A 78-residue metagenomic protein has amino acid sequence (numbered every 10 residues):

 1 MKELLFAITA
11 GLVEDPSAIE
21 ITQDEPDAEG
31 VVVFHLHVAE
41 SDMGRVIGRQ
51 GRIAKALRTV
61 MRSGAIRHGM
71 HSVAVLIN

Functional and structural regions predicted by a protein language model:
M1-R45, I53-N78: RNA-contacting regions in translation and RNA-metabolism proteins, encompassing KH/S1 modules where present
